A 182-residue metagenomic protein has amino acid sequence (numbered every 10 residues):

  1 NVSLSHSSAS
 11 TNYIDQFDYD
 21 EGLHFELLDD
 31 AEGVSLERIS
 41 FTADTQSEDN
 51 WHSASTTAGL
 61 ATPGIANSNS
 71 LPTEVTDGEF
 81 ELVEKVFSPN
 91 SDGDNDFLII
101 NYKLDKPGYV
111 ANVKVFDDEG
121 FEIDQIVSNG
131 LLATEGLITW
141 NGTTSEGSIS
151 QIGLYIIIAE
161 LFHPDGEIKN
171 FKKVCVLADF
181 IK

Functional and structural regions predicted by a protein language model:
N1-S91: Intrinsically disordered, low-complexity linkers and terminal tails enriched in Ser/Thr/Pro/Gly with interspersed basic
P72-K182: Short loop/turn motifs at secondary-structure boundaries
